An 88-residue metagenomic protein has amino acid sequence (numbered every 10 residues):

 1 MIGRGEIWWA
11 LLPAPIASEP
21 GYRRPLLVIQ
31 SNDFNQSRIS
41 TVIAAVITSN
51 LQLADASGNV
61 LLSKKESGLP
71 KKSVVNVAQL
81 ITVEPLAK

Functional and structural regions predicted by a protein language model:
M1-K88: Conserved functional hotspots at enzyme active or ligand-binding sites that engage polyanionic ligands
